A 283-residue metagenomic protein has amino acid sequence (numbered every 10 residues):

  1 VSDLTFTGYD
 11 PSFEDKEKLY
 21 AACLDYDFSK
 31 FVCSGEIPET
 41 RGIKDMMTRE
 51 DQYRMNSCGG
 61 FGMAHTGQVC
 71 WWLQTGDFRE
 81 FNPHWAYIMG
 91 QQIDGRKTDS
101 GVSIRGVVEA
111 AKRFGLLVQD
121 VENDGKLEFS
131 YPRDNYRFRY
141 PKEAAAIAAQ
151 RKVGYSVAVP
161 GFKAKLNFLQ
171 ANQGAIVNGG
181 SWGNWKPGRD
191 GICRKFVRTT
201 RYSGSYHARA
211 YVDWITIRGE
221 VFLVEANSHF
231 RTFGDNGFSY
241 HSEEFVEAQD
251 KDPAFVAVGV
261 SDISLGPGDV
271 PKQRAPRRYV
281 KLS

Functional and structural regions predicted by a protein language model:
V1-G59, C70-R96, L116-R139: Active-site-adjacent structural segments surrounding the nucleophilic cysteine of cysteine proteases and isopeptidases
S2-Y9, R54, A64-Q68, Q92-A226 (+1 more regions): Predominantly the structural core of cysteine protease catalytic domains
